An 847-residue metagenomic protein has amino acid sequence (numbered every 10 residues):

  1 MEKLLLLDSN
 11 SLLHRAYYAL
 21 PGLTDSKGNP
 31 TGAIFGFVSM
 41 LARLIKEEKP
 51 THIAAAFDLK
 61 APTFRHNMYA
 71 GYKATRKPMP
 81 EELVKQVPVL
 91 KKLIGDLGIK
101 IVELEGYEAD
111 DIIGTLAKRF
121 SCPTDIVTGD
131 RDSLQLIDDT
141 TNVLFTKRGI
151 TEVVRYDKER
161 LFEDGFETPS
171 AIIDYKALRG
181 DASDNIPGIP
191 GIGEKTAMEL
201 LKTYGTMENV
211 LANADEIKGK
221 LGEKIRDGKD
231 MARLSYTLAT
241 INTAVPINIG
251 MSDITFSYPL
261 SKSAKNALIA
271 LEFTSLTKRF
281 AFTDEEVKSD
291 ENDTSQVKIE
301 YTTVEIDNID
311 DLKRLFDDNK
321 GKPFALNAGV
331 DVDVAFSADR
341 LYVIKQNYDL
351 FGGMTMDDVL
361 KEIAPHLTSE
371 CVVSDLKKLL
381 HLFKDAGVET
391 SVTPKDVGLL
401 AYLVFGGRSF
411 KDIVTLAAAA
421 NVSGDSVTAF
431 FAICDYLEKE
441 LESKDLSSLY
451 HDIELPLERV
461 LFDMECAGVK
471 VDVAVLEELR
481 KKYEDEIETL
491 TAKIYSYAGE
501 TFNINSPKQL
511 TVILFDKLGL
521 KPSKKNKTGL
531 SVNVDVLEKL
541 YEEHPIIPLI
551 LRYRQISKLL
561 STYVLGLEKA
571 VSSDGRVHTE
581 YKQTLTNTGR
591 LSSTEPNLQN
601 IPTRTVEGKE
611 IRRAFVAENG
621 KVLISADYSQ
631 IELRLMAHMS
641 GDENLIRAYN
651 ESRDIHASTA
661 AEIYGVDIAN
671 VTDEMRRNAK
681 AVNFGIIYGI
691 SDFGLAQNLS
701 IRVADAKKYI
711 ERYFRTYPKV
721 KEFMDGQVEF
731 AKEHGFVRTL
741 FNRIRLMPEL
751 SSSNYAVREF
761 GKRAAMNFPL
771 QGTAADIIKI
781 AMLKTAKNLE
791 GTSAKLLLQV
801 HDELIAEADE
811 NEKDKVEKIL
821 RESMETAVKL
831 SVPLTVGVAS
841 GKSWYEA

Functional and structural regions predicted by a protein language model:
M1-A54, D58, R65: Non-catalytic, usually N-terminal nucleic-acid engagement modules in DNA/RNA processing proteins
Y17-L20, G71-K85, D139-E167, G222-E223 (+2 more regions): Short alpha-helix plus adjacent loop in nuclease-associated cores
P21-T24, A74-P246: Extended two-metal-dependent nuclease catalytic cores across DNA- and RNA-processing enzymes
H52-A54, E105-E108, G129, T302-L441 (+1 more regions): Conserved DEDDh/DEDDy metal-dependent 3′-5′ exonuclease domain
G228-F351, A429-T603, V622, E632 (+5 more regions): Conserved "right-hand" nucleotidyltransferase catalytic core of DNA-directed polymerases
A335-R340, A401-G424, A429-F430, Q583-D667: Function-dense linear segments that define catalytic or interfacial modules in macromolecule-processing proteins
C466, H578-T579, T584-T586, A661-T792 (+3 more regions): Conserved catalytic core of nucleic-acid polymerases
D485-A492, S496-I547, R715-R763, N767 (+2 more regions): C-terminal polymerase-core module
